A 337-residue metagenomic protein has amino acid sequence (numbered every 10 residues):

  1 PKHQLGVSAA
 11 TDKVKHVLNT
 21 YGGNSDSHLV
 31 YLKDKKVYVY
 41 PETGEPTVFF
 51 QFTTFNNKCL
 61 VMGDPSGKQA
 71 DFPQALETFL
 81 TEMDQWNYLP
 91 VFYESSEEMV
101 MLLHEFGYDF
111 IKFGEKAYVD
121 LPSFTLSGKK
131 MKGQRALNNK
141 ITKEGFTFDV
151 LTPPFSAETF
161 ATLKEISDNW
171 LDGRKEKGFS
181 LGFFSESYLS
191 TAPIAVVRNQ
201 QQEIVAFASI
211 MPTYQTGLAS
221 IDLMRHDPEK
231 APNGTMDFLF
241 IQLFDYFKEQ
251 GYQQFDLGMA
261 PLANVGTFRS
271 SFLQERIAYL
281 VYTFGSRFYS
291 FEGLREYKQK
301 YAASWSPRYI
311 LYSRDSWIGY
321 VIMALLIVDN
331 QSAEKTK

Functional and structural regions predicted by a protein language model:
H3-V61, Y88, Y93-I111, P122-A136 (+3 more regions): A conserved beta-strand-loop-helix scaffold within acyl/acetyltransferase catalytic domains
L60-A70: Glycine-rich phosphate-binding "P-loop"
A117: Central beta-strand plus flanking loop segment that forms part of the substrate or channel wall within the catalytic
Y279-T283: Short beta-alpha connecting loops at secondary-structure transitions that line or flank enzyme active sites
